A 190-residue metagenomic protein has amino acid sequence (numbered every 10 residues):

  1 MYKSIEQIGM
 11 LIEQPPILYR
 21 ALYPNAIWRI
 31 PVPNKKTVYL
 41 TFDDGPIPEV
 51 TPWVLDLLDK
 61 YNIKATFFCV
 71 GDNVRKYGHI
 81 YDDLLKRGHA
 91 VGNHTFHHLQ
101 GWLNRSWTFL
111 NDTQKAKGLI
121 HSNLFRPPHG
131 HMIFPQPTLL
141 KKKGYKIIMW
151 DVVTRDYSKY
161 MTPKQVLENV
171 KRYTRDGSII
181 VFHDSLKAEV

Functional and structural regions predicted by a protein language model:
M1-T41, P46-K60, K76: N-terminal pre-catalytic segment of deacetylase/amide-hydrolase enzymes
T37-V38, P48, D59-K187: Metal-dependent polysaccharide deacetylase catalytic core of the NodB/CE4 family, i.e., the active-site-bearing domain
